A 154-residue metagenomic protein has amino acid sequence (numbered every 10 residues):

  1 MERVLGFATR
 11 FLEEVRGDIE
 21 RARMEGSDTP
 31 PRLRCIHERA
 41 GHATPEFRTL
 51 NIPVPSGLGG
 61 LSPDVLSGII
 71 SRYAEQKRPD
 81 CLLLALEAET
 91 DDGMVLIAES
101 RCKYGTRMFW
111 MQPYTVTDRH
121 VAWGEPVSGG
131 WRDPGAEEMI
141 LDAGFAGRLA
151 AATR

Functional and structural regions predicted by a protein language model:
M1-D64: N-terminal domain-onset segments
V65-R154: Low-complexity intrinsically disordered segments
